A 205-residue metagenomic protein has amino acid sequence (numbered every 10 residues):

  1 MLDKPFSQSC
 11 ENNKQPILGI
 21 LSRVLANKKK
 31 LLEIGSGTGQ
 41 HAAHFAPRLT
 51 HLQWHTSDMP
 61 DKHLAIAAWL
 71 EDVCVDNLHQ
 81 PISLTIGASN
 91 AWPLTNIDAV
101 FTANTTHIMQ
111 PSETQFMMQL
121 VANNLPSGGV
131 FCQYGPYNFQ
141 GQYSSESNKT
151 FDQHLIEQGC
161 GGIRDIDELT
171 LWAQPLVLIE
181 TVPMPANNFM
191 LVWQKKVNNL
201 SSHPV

Functional and structural regions predicted by a protein language model:
M1-N27: Class I SAM-dependent methyltransferase Rossmann-like catalytic core, especially the SAM/SAH-binding loop
L32, Q40-N90: Class I SAM-dependent methyltransferase SAM/SAH-binding core
G37: Conserved glycine-rich SAM-binding loop
W92-V100: A short acidic, Gly/Pro-enriched loop at the edge of an enzyme's catalytic core that lines a small-molecule cofactor
M109-V121: A short, conserved alpha-helix within the catalytic core of class I
G128-Y137: Conserved beta-strand signature within the Rossmann-like core of class I S-adenosyl-L-methionine
G159-P175: Short alpha-helix
I179-V205: Core SAM-dependent methyltransferase catalytic element
